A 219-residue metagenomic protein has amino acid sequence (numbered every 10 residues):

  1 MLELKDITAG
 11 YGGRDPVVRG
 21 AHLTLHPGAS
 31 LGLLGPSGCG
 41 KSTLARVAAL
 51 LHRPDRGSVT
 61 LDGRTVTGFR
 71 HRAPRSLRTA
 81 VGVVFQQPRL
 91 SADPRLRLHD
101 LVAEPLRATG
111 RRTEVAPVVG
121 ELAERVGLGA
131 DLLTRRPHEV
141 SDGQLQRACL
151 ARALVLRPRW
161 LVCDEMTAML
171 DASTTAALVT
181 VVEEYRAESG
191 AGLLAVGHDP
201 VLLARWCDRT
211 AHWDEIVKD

Functional and structural regions predicted by a protein language model:
A49: Helix-to-loop junction immediately C-terminal to a conserved catalytic motif
G57-G68: Conserved ABC transporter NBD signature motif
V66-G82, L96, D100, A108: ABC ATPase NBD coupling module
E114-D131: Conserved ABC ATPase "signature" region
R136-V140, Q144: Conserved ABC ATPase signature
L150: Hydrophobic anchor residue at the start of the ABC signature
R157: Conserved catalytic motifs of ABC-family nucleotide-binding domains
